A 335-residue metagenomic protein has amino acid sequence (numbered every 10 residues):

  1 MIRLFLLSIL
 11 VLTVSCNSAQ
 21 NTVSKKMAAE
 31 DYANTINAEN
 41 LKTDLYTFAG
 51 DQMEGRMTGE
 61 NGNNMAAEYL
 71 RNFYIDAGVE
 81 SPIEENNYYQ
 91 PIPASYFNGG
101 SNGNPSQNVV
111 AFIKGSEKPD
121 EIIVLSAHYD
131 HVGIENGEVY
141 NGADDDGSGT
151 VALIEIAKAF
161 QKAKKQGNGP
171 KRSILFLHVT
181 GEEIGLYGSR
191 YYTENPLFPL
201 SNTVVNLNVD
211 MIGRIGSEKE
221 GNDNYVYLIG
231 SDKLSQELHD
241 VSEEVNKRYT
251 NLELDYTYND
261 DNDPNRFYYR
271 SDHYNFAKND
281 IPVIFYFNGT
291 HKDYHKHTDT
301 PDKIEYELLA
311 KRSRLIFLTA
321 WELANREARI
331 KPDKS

Functional and structural regions predicted by a protein language model:
M1-K25: Bacterial Sec-dependent N-terminal signal peptides
S24-K26, E30, T35-M65, A77-I83 (+1 more regions): N-terminal capping segment at the start of a domain
K26-T35, D51-N61, F97-G99, G137-D146 (+4 more regions): Second-shell loop/turn segments in exported
A28, F287-S335: His/Asp/Glu-rich mid-to-C-terminal helical/loop segments that flank catalytic regions of hydrolases
D44-A49, Q90-P93, N108-F112, I122-S126 (+5 more regions): Structural recognition of the beta-strand scaffold that forms the well-ordered cores of secreted hydrolase catalytic
R56-I113: A non-catalytic alpha/beta surface segment that caps or lines the substrate-entry region of metallo-dependent hydrolase
V109-A111, L125-I184, I316: Alpha-helical metal-binding/catalytic segments enriched in His/Glu/Asp
V179-V283, K331: Metal-dependent peptidase/peptidase-like ectodomains
